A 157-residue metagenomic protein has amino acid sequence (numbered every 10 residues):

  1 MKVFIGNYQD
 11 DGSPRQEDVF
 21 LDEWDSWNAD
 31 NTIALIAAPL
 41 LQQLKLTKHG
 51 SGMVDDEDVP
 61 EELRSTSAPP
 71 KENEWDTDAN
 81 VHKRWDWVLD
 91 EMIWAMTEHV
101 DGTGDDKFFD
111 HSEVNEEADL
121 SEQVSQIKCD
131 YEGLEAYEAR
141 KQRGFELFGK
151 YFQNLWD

Functional and structural regions predicted by a protein language model:
M1-Y151: Long, non-globular targeting/processing and low-complexity regions
W156: Cell wall/extracellular polymer interaction/catalysis modules
